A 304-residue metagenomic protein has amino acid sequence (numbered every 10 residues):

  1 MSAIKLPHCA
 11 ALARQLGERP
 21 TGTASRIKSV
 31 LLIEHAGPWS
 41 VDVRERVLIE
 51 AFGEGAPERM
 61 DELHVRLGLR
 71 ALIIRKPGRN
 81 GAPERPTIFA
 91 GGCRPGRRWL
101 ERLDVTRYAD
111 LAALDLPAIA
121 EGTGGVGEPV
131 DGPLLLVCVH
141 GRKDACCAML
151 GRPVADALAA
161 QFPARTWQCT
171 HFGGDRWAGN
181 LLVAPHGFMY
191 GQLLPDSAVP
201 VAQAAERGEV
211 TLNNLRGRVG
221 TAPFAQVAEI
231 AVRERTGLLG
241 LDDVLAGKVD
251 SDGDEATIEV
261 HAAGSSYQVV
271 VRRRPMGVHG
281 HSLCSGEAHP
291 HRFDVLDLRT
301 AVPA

Functional and structural regions predicted by a protein language model:
M1-A304: Histidine/cysteine-enriched polar flanking segments
